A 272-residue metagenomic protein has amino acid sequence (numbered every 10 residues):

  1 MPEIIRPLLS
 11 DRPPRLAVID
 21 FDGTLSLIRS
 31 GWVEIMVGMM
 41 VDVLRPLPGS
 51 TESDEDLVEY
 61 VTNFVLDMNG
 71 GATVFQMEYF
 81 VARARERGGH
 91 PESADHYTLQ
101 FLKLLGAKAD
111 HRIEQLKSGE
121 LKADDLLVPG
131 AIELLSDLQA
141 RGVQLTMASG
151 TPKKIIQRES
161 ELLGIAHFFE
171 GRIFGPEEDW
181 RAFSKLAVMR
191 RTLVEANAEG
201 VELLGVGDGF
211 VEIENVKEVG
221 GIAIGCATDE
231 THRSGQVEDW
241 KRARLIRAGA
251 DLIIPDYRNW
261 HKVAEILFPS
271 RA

Functional and structural regions predicted by a protein language model:
M1-I19, L57, T62, L66-N69 (+2 more regions): Non-catalytic pre-domain segments flanking phosphatase-related domains
P2-E59: Active-site neighborhood of HAD-like aspartate-dependent phosphohydrolases
T24, M36, E120-L126, A131-E161 (+1 more regions): Substrate-recognition element of Asp-dependent hydrolases with the DxDx(T/V) motif
T62-D125, P129-A140, Q144: A metal-dependent, Asp-based hydrolase signature
D95-T98, A166-A182: A short, structured active-site edge motif that brings together acidic residues
F174, D251-N259: Short acidic-hydrophobic, aromatic-tinged amphipathic segments that line or gate anion-handling sites
F183-E218: Conserved Lys-Pro-Asp/Glu-containing loop-to-beta segment of HAD-superfamily phosphomonoesterases, centered on
G205-L252: Acidic, Mg2+-coordinating phosphoryl-transfer loop and its flanking beta/alpha structural elements, shared across
